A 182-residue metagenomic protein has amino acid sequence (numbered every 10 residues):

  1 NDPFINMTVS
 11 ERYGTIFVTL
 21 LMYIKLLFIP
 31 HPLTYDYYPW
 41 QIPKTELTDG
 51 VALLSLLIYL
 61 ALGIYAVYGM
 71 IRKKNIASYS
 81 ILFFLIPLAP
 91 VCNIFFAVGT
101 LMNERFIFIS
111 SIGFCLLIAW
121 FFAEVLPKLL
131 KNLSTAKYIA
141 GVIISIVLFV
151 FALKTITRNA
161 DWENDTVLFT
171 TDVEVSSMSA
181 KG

Functional and structural regions predicted by a protein language model:
N1-D2, F84-L85, G141: Compositionally biased, low-hydrophobicity segments enriched in charged and small polar residues
N1-I71, L88-S110, C115, W120-K128 (+1 more regions): Membrane-interface amphipathic/re-entrant loop segments adjacent to transmembrane helices in multi-pass membrane
I64-L82, K131-I139: Membrane-interface helix-loop-helix junctions at transmembrane boundaries of multi-pass membrane enzymes, predominantly
N75-A89, I146-F149: Loop-to-helix entry and N-terminal half of a specific, functionally important transmembrane alpha helix in multi-pass
T135-I156: Internal/C-terminal transmembrane anchor helices
